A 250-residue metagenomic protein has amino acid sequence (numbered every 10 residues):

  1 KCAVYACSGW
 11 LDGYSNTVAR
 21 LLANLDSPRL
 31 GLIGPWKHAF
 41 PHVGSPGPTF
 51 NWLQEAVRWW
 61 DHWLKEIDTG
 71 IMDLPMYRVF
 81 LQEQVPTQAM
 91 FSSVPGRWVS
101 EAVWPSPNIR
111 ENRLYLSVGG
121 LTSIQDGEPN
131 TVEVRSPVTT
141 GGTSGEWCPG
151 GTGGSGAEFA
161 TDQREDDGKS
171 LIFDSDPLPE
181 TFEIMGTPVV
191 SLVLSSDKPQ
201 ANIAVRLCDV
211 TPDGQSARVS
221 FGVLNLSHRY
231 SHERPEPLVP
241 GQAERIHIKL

Functional and structural regions predicted by a protein language model:
C2-V4, S27-P28, I109: Short, proline-enriched alpha-helix->beta-strand connector loops that line the catalytic pocket of alpha/beta-hydrolase
A6-S8: Short beta-strand/loop motif that positions the catalytic acidic residue of the alpha/beta-hydrolase fold
W10-Y14: Acidic catalytic loop of the alpha/beta-hydrolase fold
S15, A19, Q54-V57: Generic alpha-helical structural signal
N16-R29: Active-site-adjacent alpha-helix of alpha/beta-hydrolase-fold enzymes
D26-F40: Catalytic histidine neighborhood in serine/cysteine hydrolases with alpha/beta-hydrolase-type architecture
H38-T49: Catalytic histidine-centered segment of alpha/beta-hydrolase-like enzymes
G47-L250: C-terminal, loop-rich substrate-recognition/catalytic regions characterized by aromatic stacking residues
